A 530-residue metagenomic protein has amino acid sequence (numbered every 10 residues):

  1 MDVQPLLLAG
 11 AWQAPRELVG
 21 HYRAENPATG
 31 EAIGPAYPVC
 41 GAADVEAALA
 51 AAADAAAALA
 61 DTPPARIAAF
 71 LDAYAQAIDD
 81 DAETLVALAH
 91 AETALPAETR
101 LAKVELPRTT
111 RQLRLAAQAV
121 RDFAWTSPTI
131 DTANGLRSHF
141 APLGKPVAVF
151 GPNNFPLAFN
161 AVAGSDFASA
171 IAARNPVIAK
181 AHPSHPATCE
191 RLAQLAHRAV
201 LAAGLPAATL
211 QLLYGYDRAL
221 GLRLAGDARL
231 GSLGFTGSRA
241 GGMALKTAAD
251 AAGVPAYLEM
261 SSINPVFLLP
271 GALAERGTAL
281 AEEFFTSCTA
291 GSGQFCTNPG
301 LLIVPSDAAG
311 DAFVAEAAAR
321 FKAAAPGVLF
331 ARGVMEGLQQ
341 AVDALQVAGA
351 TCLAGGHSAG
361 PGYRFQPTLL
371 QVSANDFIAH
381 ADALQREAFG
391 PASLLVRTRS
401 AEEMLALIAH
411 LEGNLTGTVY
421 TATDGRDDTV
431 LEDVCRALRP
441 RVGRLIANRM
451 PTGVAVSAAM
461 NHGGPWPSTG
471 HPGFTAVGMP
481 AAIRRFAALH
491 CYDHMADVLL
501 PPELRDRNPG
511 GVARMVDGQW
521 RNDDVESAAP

Functional and structural regions predicted by a protein language model:
M1-L136, S169, A529: N-terminal Rossmann-like NAD(P)+-binding subdomain of aldehyde/semialdehyde dehydrogenases
L18, D122-A203, P391: Conserved small-residue-rich beta-alpha loop and adjacent elements that most often cradle the phosphate/pyrophosphate
G30, I67, A89, R174 (+6 more regions): Residue-level signal for inorganic ion chemistry
E31-G34, G204-L205, L302, V314 (+2 more regions): Conserved C-terminal structural/oligomerization subdomain of aldehyde/semialdehyde dehydrogenase
A53-A56, A60, A75-A82, V86-A89 (+19 more regions): Structural signal for hydrophobic packing residues in well-ordered secondary-structure cores of soluble enzyme domains
A77, L195-R198, A240-A379, A406: ALDH superfamily catalytic-core signature
L136-S138, L210-G234: A structured beta-alpha segment of the ubiquitous adenosine-cofactor-binding alpha/beta core
A168-I171, L224, A248, L407 (+1 more regions): Hydrophobic/aromatic ligand-binding patch that stacks against planar heteroaromatic rings of cofactors or nucleotides
